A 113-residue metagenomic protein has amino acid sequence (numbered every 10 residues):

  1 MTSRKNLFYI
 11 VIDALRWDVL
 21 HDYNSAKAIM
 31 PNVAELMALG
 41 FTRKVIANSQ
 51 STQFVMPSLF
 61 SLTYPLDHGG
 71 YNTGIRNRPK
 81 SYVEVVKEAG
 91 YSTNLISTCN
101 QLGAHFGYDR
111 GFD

Functional and structural regions predicted by a protein language model:
R4-N6, W17-D113: Active-site-proximal alpha/beta segments of enzymes that process anionic O-linked groups
